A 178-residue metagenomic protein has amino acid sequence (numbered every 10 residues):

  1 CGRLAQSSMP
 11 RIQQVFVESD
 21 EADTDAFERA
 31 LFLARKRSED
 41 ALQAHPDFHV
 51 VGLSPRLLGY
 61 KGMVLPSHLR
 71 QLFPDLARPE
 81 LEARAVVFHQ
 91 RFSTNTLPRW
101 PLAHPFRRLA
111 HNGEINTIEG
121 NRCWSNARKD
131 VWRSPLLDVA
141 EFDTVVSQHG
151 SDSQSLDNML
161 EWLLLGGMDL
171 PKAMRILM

Functional and structural regions predicted by a protein language model:
C1-M178: Conserved short alpha-helical segments that host acidic/polar catalytic motifs at enzyme active sites
